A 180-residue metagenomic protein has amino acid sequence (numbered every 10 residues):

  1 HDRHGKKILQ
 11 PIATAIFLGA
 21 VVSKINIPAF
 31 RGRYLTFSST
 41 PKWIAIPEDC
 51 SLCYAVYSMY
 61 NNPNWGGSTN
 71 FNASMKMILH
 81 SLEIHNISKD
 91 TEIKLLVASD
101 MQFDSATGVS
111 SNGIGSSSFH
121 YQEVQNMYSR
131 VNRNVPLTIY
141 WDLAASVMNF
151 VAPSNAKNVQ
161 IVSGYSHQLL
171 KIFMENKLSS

Functional and structural regions predicted by a protein language model:
H1-S180: Acidic, glycine-rich A-domain
